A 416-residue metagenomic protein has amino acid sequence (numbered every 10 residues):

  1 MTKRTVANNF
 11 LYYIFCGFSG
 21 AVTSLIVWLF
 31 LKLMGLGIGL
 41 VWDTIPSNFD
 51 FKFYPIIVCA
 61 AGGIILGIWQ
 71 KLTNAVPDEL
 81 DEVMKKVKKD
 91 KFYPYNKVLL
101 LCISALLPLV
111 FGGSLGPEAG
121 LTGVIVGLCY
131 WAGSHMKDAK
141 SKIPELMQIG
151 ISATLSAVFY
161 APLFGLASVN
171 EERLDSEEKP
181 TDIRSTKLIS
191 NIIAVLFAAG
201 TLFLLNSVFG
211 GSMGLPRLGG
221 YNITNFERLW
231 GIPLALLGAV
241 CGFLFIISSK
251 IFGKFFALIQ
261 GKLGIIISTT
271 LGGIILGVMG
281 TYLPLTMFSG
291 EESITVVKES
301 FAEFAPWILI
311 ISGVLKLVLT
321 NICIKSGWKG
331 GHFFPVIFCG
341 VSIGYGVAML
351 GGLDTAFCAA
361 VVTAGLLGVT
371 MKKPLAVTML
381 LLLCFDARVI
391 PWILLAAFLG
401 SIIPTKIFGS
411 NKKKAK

Functional and structural regions predicted by a protein language model:
M1-K416: Alpha-helical transmembrane segments and immediately membrane-proximal extracytoplasmic
